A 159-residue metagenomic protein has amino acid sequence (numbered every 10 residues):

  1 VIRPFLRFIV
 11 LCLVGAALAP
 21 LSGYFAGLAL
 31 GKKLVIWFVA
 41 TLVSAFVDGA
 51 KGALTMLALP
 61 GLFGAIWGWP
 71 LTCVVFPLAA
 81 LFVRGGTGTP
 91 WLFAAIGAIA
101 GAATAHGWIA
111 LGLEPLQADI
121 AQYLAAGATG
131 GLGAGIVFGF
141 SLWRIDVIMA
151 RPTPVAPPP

Functional and structural regions predicted by a protein language model:
V1-P159: Juxtamembrane/disordered regions of integral membrane proteins
